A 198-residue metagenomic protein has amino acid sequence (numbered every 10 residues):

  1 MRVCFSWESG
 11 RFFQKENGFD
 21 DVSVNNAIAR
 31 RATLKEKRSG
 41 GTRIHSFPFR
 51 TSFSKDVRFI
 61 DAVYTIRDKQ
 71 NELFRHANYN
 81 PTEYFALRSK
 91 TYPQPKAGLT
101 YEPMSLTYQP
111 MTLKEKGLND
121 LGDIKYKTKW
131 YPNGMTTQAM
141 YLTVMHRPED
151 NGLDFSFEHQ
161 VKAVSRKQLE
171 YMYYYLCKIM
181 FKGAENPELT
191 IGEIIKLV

Functional and structural regions predicted by a protein language model:
M1, M145-Q168, Y173: Histidine-centered acyl-transfer/condensation active-site motif and its immediate structural neighborhood
M1-F12, S46, Y171, Y175: Short amphipathic alpha-helical face segments that pack within enzyme cores and frequently flank/anchor catalytic
M1-V3, K15-K129, V161-R166, E185-L197: His-Asp-centered acyl/peptidyl-transfer active-site segments
D20-S23, Y141, G152-S156: Beta-sheet entry/capping signal
L121-D150: Low-complexity, glycine/alanine/valine/leucine- and proline-rich hydrophobic stretches
C177-F181: A common structural junction motif
